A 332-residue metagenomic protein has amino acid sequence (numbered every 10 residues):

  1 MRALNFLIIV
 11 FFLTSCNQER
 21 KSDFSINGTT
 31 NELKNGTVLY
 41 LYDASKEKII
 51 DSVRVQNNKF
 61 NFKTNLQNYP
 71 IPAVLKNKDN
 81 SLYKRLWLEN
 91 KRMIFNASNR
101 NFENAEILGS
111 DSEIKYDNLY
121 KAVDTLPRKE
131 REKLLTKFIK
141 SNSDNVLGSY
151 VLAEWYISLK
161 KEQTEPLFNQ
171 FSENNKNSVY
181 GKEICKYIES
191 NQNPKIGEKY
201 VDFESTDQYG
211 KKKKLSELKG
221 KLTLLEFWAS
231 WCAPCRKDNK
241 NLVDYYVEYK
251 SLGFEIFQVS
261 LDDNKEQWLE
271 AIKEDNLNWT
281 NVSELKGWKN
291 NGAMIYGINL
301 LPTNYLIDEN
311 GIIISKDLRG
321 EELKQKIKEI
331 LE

Functional and structural regions predicted by a protein language model:
M1-T29, E332: Bacterial Sec-dependent N-terminal signal peptides
C16-R20, F102, D117, L126-K199: N-terminal targeting signals for export/organelle localization
C16-S141: A non-transmembrane, solvent-exposed segment enriched in polar/low-complexity residues
K182-S216, W279, K326-K328, E332: N-terminal "domain-start" segment that seeds a small globular fold
E204-T206, L269-N310: Short, internal strand/loop/helix patches that form the active-site neighborhood or redox-interaction surface
K219, T223-D244: Conserved redox-active cysteine motifs that mediate thiol-disulfide chemistry, especially di-cysteine Cys-X(1-2)-Cys
R236-N276, G287-M294, Q325: Structural microenvironment flanking redox-active thiols in thiol-disulfide oxidoreductases
E309-E332: Thiol-/selenol-based redox modules, centered on thioredoxin-like and closely related oxidoreductase domains
